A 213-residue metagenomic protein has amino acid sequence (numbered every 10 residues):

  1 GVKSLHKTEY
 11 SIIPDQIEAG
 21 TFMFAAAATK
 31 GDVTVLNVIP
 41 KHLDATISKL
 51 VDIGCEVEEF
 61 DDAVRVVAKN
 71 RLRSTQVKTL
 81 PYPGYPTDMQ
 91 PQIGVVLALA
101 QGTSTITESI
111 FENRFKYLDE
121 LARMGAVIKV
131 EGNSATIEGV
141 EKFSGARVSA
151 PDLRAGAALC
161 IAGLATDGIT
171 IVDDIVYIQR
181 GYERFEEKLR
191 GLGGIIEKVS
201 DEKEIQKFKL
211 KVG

Functional and structural regions predicted by a protein language model:
G1-G213: Short, structured segments at the rim of ligand-binding sites
